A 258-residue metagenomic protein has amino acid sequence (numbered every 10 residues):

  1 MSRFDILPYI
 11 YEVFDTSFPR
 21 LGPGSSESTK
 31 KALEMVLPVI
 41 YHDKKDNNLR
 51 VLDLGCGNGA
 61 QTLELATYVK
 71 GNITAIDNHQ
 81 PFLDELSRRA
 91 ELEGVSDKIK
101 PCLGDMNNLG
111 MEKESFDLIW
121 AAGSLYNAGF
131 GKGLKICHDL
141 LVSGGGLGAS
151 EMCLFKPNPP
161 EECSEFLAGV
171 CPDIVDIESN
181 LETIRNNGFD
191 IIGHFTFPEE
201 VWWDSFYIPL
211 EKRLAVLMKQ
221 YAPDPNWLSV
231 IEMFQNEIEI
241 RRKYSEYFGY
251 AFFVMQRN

Functional and structural regions predicted by a protein language model:
P23-D46: Conserved alpha-helix/loop element of class I SAM-dependent methyltransferases that forms part of the SAM/SAH-binding
L52, N58-N108: Class I SAM-dependent methyltransferase SAM/SAH-binding core
N107-L118: A short acidic, Gly/Pro-enriched loop at the edge of an enzyme's catalytic core that lines a small-molecule cofactor
L118-G131: A short SAM/SAH-binding and catalytic strip from SAM-dependent methyltransferases
K132-G146: A short glycine-rich, Lys/Arg-flanked "PGG" loop and its adjoining helix->strand segment in the class I
M152-C171: Short, glycine-/aromatic-enriched active-site segment of Class I SAM-dependent methyltransferases
D173-G188: Short alpha-helix
F195-N258: Conserved Class I S-adenosyl-L-methionine
